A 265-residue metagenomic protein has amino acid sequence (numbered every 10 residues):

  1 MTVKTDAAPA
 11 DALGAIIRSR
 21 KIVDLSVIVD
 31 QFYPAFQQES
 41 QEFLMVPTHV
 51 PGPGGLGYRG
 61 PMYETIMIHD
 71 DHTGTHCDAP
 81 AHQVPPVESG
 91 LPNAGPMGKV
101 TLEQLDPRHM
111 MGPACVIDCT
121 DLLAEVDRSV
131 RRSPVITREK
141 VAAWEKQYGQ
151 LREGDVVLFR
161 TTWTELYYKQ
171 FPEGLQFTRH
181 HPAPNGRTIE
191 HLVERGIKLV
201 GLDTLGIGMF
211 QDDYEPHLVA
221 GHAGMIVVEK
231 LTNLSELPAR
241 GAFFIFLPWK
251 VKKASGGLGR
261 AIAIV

Functional and structural regions predicted by a protein language model:
M1-V265: Active-/binding-site microenvironments in catalytic and ligand-binding cores
